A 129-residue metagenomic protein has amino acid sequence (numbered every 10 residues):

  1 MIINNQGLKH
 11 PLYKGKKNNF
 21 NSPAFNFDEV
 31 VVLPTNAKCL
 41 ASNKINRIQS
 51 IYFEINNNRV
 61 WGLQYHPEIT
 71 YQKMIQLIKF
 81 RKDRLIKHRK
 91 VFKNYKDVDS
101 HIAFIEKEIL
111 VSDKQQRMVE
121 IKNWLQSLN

Functional and structural regions predicted by a protein language model:
M1-Q72: Pocket-forming structural segment of enzyme catalytic cores
P67-N129: Acyltransferase
